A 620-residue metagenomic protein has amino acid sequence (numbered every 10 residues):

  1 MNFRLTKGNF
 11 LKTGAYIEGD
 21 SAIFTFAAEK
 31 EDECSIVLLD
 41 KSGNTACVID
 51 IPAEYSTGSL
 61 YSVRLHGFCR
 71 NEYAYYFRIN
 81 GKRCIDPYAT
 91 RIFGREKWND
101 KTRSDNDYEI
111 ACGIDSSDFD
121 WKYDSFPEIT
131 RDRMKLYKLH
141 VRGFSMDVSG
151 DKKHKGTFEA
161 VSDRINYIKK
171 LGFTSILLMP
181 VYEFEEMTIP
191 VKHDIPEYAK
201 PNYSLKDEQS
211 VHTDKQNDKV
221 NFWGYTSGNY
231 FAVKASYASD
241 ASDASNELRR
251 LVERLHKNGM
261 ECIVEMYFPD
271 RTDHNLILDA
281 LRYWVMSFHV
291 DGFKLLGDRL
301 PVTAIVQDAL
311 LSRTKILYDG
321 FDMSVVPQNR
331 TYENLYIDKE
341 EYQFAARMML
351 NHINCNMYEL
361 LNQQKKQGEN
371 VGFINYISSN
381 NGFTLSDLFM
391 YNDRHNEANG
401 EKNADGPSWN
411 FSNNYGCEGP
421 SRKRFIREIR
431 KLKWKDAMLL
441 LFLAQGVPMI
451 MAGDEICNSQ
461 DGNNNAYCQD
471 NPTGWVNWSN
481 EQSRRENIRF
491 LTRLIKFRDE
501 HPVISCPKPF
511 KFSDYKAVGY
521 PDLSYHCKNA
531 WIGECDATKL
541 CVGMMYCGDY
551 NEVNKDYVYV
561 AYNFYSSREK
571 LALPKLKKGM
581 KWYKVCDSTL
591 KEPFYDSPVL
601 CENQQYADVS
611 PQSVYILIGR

Functional and structural regions predicted by a protein language model:
M1-Y137, R142, D163, I168 (+4 more regions): Carbohydrate-interacting/catalytic domains
Y73-Y123, T188-G228, A232-V233, N258 (+2 more regions): Core domains of carbohydrate- and sulfate-ester-processing enzymes
D86-A89, V148-K152, P180, E186-K192 (+3 more regions): Short, solvent-exposed loop/turn and secondary-structure capping segments
R103, H289, V302, V306-C457 (+6 more regions): Conserved alpha/beta catalytic core and glycan-binding cleft of carbohydrate-active enzymes
K135-Y137, I176-L178, C262-V264, F293 (+2 more regions): Hydrophobic faces of well-ordered beta-strands that scaffold small-molecule active sites in alpha/beta enzyme cores
R142-L177, Y182-E183: A conserved hydrophobic secondary-structure block that centers on an alpha-helix together with its immediately flanking
G150-G156, T188-K257, F268-S287, A398-G419 (+1 more regions): Aromatic- and acidic-residue-enriched carbohydrate-binding clefts of CAZyme catalytic domains
E247-R250, R254-V326: Active-site neighborhood of glycoside hydrolase catalytic domains
